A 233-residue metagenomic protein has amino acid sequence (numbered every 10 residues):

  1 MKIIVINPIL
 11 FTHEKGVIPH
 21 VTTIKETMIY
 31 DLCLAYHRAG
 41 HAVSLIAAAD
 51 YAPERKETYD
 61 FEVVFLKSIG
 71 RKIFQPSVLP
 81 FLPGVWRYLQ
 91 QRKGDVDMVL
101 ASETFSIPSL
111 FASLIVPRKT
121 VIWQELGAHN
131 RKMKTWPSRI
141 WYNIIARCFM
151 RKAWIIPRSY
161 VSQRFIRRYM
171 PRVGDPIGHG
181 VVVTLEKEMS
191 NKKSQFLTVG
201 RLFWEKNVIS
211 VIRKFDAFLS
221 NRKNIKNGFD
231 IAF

Functional and structural regions predicted by a protein language model:
M1-Y51, G94: N-terminal subdomain of nucleotide-sugar transferases
I4, I156, E188-K206, V211-A217 (+1 more regions): Conserved donor-binding/catalytic core segment of Leloir-type glycosyltransferases
T12-G16, S68-I73, T120-C148: Acceptor-binding helix/loop patch of EC 2.4 sugar-transfer enzymes, predominantly nucleotide-sugar-dependent
K25-M28, I46-A48, A101-E103, P157-S159 (+1 more regions): Replace "coordinates the UDP/GDP/TDP-sugar" with "coordinates nucleotide-activated sugar donors
Y30-L34, Q90, L114, A128 (+3 more regions): Membrane-proximal helix-turn-helix segments that form the acceptor-binding/catalytic region of lipid-linked
A49-E54, A146-G174, V181-L185: A short, active-site helix/loop in glycosyltransferases that binds the activated sugar's phosphate group
Y59-R87, H129-R131, P137: A short, charged, and often flexible helix/loop element on the N-terminal side of the glycosyltransferase catalytic
A101-I107, Q124: Short His-centered aromatic/hydrophobic patch
